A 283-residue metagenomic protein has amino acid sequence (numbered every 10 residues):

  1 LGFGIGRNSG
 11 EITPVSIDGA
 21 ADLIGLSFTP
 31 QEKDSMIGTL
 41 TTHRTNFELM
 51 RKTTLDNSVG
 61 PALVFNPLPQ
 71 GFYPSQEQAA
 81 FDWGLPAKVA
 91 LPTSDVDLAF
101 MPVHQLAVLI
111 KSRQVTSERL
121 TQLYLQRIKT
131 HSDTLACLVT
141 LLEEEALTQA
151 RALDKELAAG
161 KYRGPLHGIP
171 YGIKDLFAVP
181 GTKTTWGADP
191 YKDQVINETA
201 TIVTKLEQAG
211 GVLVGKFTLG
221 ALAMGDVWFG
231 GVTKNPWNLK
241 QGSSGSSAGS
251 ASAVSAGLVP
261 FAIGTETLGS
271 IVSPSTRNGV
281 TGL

Functional and structural regions predicted by a protein language model:
G2-E11, V15: N-terminal twin-arginine translocation
I17-G19: Enzymes acting in ubiquitin/UBL processing and closely related pathways, dominated by cysteine-dependent isopeptidases
F28-S35, T39-L268: Gly/Ser-rich catalytic/binding loops embedded in alpha/beta enzyme cores
I271: A ligand-binding cleft/hinge motif common to bilobed small-molecule-binding domains
T276: Acyl-CoA/ACP chain-elongation machinery
G279-V280: Mobile "lid/hinge" segments at catalytic clefts and subdomain interfaces of large enzymes
L283: Short conserved active-site loop signatures built around small residues
